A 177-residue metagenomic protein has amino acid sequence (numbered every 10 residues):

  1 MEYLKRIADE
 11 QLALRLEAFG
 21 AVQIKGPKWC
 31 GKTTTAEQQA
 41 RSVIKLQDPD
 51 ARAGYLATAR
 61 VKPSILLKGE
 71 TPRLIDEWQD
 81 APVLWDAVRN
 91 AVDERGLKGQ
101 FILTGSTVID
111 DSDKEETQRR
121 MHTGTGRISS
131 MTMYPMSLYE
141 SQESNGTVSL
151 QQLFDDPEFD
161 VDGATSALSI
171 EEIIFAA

Functional and structural regions predicted by a protein language model:
M1-A177: Phosphate-binding site recognition
